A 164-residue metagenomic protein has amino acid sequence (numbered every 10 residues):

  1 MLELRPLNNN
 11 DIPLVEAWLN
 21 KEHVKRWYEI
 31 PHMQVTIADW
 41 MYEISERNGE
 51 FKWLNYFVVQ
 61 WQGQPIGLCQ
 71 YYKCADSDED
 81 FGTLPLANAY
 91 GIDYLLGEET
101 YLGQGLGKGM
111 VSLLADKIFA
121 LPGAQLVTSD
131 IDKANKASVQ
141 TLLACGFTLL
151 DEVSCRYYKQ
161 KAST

Functional and structural regions predicted by a protein language model:
M1, P6-Y42: A short, well-structured alpha-helix characteristic of acyl/acetyltransferase catalytic modules
D39, E43-E99: Acetyl-CoA-dependent GNAT
E46, K117-L121: A generic secondary-structure signal
L86-Y90, E152-T164: C-terminal "cap" of GNAT-fold acetyltransferases
G103-K117, Q140-A144: Conserved acetyl-CoA-binding loop-helix of GNAT-fold acetyltransferases
A120-D130: Conserved GNAT acetyl-CoA-binding A-motif
T128-V139: Conserved beta-strand-loop-alpha-helix junction that forms the acyl-donor binding cleft
L143-V153: Conserved acetyl-CoA-binding loop of GNAT-fold acetyltransferases
